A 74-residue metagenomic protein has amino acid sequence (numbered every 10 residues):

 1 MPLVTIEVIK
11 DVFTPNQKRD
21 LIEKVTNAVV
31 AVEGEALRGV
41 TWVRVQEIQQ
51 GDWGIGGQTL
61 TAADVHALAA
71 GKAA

Functional and structural regions predicted by a protein language model:
P2-A74: A domain-level signal for the structural core that forms small-molecule/cofactor-binding pockets and catalytic centers
